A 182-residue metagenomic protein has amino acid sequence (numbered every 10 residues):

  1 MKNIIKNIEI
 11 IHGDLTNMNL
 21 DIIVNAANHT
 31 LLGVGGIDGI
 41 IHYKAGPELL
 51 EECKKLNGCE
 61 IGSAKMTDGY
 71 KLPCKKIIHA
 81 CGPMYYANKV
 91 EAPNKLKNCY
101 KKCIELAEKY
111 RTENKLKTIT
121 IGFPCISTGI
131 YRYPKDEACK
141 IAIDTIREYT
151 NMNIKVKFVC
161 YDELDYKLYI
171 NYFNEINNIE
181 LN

Functional and structural regions predicted by a protein language model:
M1-L116: Glycine-/small-residue-enriched capping loops at alpha/beta junctions
M84-N182: Phosphate/ribose-phosphate-bearing ligand recognition and processing surfaces, centered on ADP-ribose/NAD(+/P+) systems
